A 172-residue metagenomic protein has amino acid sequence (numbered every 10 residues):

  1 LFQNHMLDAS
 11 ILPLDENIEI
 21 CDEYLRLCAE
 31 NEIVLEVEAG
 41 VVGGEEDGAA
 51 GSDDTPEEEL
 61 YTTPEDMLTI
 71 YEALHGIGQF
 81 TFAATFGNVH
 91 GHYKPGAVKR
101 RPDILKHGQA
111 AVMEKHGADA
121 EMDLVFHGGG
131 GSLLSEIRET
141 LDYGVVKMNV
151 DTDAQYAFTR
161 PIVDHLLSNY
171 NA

Functional and structural regions predicted by a protein language model:
L1-A120, L134-E139, Y143: Alpha/beta enzyme core
L7-A9, N149-T152: Short beta->alpha connector loops at strand-helix junctions that form conserved, small/polar/Pro-enriched
L12-P13, A154-T159: Short gly/pro/ser/thr-enriched loop/turn and capping motifs at secondary-structure boundaries
M122-S132: Glycine-rich beta-to-alpha transition loops that act as phosphate-gripper elements at the mouths of alpha/beta enzyme
V125, K147-V150: Conserved active-site loop/cleft motifs that coordinate metal ions or position small ligands
E136-R138, A157-P161: A mid-to-C-terminal "edge-of-domain" accessory segment
L167-A172: Extended, intrinsically disordered, low-complexity segments
